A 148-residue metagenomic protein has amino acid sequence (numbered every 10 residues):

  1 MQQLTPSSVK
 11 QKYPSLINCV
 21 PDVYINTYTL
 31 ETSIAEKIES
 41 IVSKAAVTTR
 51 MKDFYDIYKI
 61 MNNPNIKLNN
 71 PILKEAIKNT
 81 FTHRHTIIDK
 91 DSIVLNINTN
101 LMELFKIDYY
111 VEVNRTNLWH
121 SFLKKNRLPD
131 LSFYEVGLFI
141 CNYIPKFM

Functional and structural regions predicted by a protein language model:
M1-M148: Structured mid-to-C-terminal alpha-helical surface segments
